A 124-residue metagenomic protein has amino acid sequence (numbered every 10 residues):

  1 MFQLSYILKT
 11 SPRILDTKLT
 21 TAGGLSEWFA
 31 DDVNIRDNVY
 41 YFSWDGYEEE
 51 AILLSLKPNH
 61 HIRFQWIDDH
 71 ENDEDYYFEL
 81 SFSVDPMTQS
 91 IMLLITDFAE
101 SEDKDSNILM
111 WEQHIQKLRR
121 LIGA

Functional and structural regions predicted by a protein language model:
M1-F2, R13-I14, S90-A99, G123: Short, charged low-complexity linear motifs
M1-V33: Hydrophobic ligand-binding cavity/cleft-lining segments
Y6-I7, Y77, Q116, I122: A general secondary-structure boundary signal
I14-K18, L25, L53, F64 (+3 more regions): Hydrophobic pocket/interface hotspot
D31, I35, S43-M92, T96-S101: Hydrophobic-ligand binding "helix-grip"
F98-A124: A conserved amphipathic terminal alpha-helix motif
